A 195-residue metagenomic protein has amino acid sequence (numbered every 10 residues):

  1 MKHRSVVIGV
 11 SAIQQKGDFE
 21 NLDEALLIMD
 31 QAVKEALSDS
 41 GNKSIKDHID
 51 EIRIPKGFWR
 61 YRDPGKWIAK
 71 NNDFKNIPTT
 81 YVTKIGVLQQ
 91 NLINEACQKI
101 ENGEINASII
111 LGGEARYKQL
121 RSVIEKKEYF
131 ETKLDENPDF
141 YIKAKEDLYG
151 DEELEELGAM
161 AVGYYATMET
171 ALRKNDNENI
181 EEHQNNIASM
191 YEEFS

Functional and structural regions predicted by a protein language model:
M1-V82, E101-I105, I109-S195: Conserved "HGTGT" condensation-loop signature of ketosynthase/thiolase-family condensing enzymes that catalyze
